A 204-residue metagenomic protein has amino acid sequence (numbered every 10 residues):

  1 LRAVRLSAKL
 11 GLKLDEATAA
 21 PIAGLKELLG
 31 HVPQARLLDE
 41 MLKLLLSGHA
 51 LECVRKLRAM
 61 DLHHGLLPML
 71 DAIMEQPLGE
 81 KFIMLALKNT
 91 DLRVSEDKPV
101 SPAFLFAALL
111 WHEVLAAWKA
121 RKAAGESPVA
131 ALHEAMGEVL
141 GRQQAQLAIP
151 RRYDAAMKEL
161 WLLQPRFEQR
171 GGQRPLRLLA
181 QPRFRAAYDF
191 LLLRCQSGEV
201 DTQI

Functional and structural regions predicted by a protein language model:
L1-K13: Acidic, Mg2+-coordinating catalytic module of metal-dependent nucleases/exonucleases that use a two-metal-ion mechanism
L12-I204: Conserved, hydrophobic alpha-helical core segments of structured domains
